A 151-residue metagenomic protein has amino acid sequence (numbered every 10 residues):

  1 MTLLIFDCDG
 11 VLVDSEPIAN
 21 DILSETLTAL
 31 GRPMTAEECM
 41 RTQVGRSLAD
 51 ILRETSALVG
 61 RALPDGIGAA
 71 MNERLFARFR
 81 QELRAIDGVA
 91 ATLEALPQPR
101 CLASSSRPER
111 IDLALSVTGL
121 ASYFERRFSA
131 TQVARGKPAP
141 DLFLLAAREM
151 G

Functional and structural regions predicted by a protein language model:
M1-R41, L58: Active-site neighborhood of HAD-like aspartate-dependent phosphohydrolases
I18, S47-D50, E109-R110: Short alpha-helical
T26-L27, S47-R61, A114: Helix-loop "lid/cap" segments that line or gate small-molecule binding pockets
A29-P33, V59-L63, G119-Y123, G151: Short helix-capping segments at alpha-helix termini
P33-M34, E54-A91: Metal-dependent phosphoesterase signature
Q43-S47, M71, R84-G88, S106 (+1 more regions): Short beta->alpha linker loops
A77-L102, P108-D112, P140: Short, acidic loop-to-helix structural element flanking the phosphoryl-transfer center in phosphate-processing enzymes
C101, R107-G151: Substrate-recognition "cap/lid" segment bordering the active-site pocket of phosphatases
